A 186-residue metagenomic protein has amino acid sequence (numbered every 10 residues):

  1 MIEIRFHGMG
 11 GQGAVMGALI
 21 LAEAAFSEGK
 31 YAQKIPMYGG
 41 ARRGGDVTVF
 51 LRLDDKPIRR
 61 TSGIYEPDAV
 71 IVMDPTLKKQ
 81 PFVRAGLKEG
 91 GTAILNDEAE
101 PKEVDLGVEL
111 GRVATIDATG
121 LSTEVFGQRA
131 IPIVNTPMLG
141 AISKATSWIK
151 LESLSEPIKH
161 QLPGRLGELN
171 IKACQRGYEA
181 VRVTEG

Functional and structural regions predicted by a protein language model:
M1-G186: Active-site cofactor/cluster-binding pocket
